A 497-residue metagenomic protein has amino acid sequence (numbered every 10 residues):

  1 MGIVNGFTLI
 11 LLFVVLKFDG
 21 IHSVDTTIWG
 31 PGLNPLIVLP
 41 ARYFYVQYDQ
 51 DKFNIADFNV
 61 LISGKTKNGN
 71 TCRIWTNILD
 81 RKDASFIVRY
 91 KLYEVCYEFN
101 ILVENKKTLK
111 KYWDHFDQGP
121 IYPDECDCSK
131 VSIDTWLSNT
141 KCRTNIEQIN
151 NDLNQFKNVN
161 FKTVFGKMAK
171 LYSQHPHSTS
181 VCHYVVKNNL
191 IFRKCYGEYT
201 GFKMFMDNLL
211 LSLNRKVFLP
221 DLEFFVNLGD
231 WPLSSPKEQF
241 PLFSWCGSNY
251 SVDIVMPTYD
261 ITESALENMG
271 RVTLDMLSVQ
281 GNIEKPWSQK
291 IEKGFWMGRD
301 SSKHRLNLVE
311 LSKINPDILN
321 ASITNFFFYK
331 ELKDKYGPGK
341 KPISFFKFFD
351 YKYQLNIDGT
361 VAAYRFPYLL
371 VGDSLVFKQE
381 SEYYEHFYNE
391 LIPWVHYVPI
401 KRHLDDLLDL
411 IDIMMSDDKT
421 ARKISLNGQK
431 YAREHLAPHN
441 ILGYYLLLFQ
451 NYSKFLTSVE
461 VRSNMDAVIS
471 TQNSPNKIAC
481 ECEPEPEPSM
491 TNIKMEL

Functional and structural regions predicted by a protein language model:
I3-D19: Cleavable N-terminal signal peptides of Sec/SRP-targeted secreted and luminal proteins
F18-F53, T108-K130: Short S/T/G/P-enriched beta-strand
N59-I78: Short amphipathic beta-strand segments in non-cytosolic proteins
V60, V88, Y97-K106, L355: Short, aromatic- and glycine-rich surface loops/edge beta-strands on solvent-exposed regions
K65-T71, S85-I87, E94-E98, K110-I343 (+1 more regions): Secretory-pathway glycan-assembly enzymes, especially type II membrane glycosyltransferases that use nucleotide-sugar
I78-A84: Short proline/glycine- and polar residue-rich coil/turn motifs
L92, D230-P232, W296-D300, N325-F327 (+4 more regions): Short, flexible loop/turn elements at secondary-structure junctions
P342-S470, S474-P488: Catalytic binding pocket for nucleotide-activated donors in carbohydrate/polymer assembly enzymes
